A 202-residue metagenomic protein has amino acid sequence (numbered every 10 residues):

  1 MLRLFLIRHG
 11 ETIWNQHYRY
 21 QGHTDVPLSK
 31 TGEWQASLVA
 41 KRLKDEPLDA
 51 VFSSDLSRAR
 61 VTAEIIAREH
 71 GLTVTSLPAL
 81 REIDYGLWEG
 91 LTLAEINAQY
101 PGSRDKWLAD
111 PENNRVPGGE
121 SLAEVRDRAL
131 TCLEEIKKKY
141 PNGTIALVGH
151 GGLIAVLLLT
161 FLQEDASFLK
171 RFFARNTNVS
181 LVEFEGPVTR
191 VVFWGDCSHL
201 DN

Functional and structural regions predicted by a protein language model:
L2, L72-T75, I83-N97, K138-G143 (+1 more regions): Acidic, low-complexity terminal tails and accessory targeting/binding regions of phosphate-metabolizing enzymes
F5-I65, R115-L130: Loop-to-helix element that buttresses phosphate recognition and phosphoryl-transfer chemistry
T12, L153-I154: Short active-site segment of divalent metal-dependent hydrolases/proteases that encodes the spacing between
R19, A79-L80, A109-N114: Short linear capping/connector segments at secondary-structure termini
L38-R104: Phosphate-coordination/substrate-recognition cap region in phosphate-metabolizing enzymes
I65, V156-T160: Active-site signature of alpha/beta-hydrolase-fold catalytic machinery across serine- and Asp/Cys-nucleophile hydrolases
H150: Short basic (Lys/Arg) and small-residue
